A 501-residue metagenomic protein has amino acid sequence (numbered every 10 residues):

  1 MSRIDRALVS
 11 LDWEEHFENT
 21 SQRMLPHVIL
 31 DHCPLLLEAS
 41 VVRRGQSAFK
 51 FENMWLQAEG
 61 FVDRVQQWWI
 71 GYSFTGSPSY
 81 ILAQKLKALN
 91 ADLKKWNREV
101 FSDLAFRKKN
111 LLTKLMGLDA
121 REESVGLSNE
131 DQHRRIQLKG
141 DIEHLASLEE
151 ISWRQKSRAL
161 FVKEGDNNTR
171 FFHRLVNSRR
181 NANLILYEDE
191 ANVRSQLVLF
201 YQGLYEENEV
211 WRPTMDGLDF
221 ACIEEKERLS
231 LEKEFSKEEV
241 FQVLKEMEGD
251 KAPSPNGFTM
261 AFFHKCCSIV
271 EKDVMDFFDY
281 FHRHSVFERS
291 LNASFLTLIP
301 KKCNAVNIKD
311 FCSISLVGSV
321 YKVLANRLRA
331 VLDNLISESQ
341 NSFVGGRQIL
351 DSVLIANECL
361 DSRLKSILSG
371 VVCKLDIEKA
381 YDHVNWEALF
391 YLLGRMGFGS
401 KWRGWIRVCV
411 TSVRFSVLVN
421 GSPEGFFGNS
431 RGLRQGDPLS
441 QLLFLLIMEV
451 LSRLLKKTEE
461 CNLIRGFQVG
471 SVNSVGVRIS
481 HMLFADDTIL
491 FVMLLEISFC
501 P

Functional and structural regions predicted by a protein language model:
M1-E15, F49: Metal-dependent phosphoesterases centered on the DNase I-like endonuclease/exonuclease/phosphatase
R3, L8-V9, H27-I29, L37 (+7 more regions): Nucleotidyl polymerases of mobile genetic elements and RNA viruses
E14-E18, V42-G45: Short helix-loop capping/hinge motifs at secondary-structure junctions, enriched in acidic/polar residues
F17-T20, F278: Short Pro/Gly-enriched beta-strand edge/turn motifs at strand-loop
Q22-L25: Short, P/G- and charge-enriched loop/turn segments at secondary-structure junctions
H32: Non-catalytic, usually N-terminal nucleic-acid engagement modules in DNA/RNA processing proteins
L35-Y187, E207, R212, R228-K233 (+1 more regions): Arg/Lys-enriched, amphipathic patches
